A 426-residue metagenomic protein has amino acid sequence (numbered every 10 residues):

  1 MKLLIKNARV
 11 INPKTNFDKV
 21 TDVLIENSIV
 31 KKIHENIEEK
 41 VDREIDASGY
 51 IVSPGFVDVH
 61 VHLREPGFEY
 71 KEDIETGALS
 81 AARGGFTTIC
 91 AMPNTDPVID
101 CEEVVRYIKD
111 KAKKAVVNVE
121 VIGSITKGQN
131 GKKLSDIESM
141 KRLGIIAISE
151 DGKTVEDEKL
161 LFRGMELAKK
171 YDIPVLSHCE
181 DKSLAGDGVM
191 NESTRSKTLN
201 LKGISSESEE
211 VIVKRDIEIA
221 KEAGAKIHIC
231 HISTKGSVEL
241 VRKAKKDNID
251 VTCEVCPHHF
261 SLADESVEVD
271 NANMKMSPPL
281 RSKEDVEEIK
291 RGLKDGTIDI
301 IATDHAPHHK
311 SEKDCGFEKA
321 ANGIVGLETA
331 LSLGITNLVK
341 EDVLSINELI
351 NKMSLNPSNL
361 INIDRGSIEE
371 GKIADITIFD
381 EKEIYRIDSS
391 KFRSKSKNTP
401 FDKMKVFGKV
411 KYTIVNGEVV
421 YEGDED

Functional and structural regions predicted by a protein language model:
M1-E39: N-terminal metal-binding scaffold of metallo-dependent hydrolase/deaminase domains
A8, S28, G49, H60 (+15 more regions): Divalent metal-coordination and catalytic microenvironments
A47-A112: Metal-associated gating/positioning segment near the N- to mid-region
V59-E72, E120-K133, K202-S206: Active-site mouth loops of central-metabolism enzymes
D110-S124: A glycine-rich helix N-cap at a beta->alpha junction
S135-I301: Histidine/acidic residue-rich metal-binding segments in metalloenzymes
T198-K226, N273, K294-D295, D299-I301 (+1 more regions): His/Asp/Glu-enriched, well-ordered alpha-helical/loop segment that forms or immediately abuts the divalent-metal
G316-K319, K340, I373-D426: C-terminal cap of metal-dependent C-N hydrolases
